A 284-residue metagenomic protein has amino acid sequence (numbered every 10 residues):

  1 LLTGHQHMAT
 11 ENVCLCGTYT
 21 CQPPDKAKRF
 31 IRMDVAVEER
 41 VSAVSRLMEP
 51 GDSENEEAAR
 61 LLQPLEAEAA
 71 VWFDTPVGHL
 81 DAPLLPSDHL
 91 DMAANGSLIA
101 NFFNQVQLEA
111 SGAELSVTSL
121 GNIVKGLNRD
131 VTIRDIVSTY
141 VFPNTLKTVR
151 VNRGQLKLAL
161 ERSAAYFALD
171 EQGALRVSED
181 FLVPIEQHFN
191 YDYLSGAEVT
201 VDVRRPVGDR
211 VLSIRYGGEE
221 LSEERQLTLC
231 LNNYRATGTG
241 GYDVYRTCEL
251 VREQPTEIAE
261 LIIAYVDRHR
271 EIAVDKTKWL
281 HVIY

Functional and structural regions predicted by a protein language model:
L1-V77, A164-Q172: Active-site-adjacent helix-turn-beta-strand microarchitecture at beta-sheet edges that either contains or buttresses
L15-T18, L85-H89, D180-L182: Short Pro/Gly-enriched beta-strand edge/turn motifs at strand-loop
K28, A58, L62, E66 (+7 more regions): Generic structural signal for well-ordered, non-membrane alpha-helical segments in soluble metabolic enzymes
E54-A58, L62, I99, R235 (+1 more regions): Short, conserved acidic/polar surface loops in the N-terminal third of protein domains
T75-G96: Glycine-rich phosphate/diphosphate-binding loops and the adjacent beta-loop-alpha structural elements that coordinate
A94-L98, E220-S222: Structural motif
N104-Q105, E109-E114, S119-Y284: Feature captures C-terminal
